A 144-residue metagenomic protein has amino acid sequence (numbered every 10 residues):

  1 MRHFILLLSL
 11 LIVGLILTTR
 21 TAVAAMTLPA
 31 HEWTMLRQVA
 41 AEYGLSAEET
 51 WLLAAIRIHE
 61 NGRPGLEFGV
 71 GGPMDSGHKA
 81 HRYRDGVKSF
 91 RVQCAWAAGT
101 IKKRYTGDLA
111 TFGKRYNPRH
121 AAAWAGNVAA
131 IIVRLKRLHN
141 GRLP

Functional and structural regions predicted by a protein language model:
R2-I12, L17-T34, Y43, K79-P144: Non-catalytic cell-wall polysaccharide-engagement segments
W33-L36, A41-W51: N-terminal secretory signal peptides
Q38, A54, Y116: Surface-exposed charge patches
S46-R63, A97: Short, functionally critical alpha-helical segments immediately adjacent to catalytic or ligand/cofactor-binding
R63-P64, R104: Amphipathic alpha-helical interaction segments
P64-A80: Active-site substrate-binding loop specific to GH73 endo-beta-N-acetylglucosaminidase modules in bacterial autolysins
